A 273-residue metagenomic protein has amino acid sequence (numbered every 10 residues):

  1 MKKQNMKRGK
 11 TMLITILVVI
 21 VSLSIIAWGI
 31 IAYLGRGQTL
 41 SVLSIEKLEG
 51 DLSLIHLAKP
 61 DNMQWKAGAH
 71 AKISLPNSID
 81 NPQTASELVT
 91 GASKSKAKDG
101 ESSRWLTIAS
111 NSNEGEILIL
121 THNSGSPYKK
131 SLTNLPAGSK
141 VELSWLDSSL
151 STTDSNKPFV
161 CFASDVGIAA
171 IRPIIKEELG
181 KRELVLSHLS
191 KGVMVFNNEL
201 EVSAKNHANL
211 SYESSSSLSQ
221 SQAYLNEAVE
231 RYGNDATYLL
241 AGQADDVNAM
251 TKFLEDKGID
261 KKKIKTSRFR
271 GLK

Functional and structural regions predicted by a protein language model:
M1-G9: N-terminal Lys/Arg-rich, disordered targeting/topogenic segments
Q4, Q38, Q64, Q83 (+2 more regions): Residue-identity detector for glutamine
G9-V18, I25, G29-G35, S124-K273: FNR/FR-type flavoprotein reductase catalytic core
A27-A137, S190: Ferredoxin-reductase
